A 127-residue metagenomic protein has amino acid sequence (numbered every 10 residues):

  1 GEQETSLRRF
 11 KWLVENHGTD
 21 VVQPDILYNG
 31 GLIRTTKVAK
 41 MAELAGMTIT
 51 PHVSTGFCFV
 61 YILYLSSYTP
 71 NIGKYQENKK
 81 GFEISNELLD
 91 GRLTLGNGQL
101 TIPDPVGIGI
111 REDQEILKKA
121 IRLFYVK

Functional and structural regions predicted by a protein language model:
G1-Q99, P103: Shared catalytic-loop signature of beta/alpha-barrel
N86-K127: C-terminal extensions of enzymes
